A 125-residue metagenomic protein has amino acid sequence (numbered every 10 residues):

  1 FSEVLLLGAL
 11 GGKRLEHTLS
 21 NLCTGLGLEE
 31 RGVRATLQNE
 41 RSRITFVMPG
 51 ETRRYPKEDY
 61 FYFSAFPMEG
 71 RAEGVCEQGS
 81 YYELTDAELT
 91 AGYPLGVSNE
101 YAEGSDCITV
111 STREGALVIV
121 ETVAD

Functional and structural regions predicted by a protein language model:
E3-R54: Anionic-ligand-binding alpha/beta catalytic cores of soluble enzymes and soluble regulatory domains that recognize
S42, V47-D125: Long, charged alpha-helical interface segments
